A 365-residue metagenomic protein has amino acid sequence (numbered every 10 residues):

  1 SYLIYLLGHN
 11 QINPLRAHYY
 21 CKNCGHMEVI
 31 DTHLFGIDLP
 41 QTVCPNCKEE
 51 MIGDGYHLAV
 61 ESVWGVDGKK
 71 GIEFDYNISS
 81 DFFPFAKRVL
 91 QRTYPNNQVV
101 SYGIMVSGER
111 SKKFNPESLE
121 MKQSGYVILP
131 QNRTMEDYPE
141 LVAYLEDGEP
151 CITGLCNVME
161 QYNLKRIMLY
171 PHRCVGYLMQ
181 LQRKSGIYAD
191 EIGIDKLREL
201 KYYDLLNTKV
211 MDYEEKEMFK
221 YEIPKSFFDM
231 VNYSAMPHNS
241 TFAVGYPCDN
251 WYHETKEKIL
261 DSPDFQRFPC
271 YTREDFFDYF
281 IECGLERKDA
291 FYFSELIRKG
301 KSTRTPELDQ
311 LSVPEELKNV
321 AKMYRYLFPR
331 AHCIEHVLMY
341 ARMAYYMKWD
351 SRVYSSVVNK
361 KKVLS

Functional and structural regions predicted by a protein language model:
Y2-L327, C333-M343, M347-D350, S355-K362: Mg2+-dependent phosphoryl-transfer active-site scaffold
